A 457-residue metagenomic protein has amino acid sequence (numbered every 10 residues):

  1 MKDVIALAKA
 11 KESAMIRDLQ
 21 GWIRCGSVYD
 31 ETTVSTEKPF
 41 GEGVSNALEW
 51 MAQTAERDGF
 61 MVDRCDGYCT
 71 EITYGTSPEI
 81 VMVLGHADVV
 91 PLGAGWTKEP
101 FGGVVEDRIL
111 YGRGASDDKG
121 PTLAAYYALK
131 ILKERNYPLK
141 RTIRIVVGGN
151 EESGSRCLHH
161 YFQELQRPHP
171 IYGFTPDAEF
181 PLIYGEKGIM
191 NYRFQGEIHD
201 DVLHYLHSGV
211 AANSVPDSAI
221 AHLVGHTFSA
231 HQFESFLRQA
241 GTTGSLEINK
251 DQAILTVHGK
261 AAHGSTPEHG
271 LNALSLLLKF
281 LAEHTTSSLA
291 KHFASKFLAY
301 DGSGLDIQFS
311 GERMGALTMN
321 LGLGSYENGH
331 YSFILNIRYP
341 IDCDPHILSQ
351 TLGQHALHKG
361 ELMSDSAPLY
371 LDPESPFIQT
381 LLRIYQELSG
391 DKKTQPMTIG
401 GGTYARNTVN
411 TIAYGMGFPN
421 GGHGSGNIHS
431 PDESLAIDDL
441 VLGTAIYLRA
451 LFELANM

Functional and structural regions predicted by a protein language model:
M1-R113, Y137-L139: Acidic/His- and Gly-rich active-site-bordering loop/insert found across diverse amide/peptide-bond hydrolases
Q53, S265-N328, I334, R338-I347 (+1 more regions): An extended, acidic, His-containing surface patch that forms the Zn2+-binding/catalytic region of metallohydrolases
I80-V147, S153-G154, Q166-P168, G426-D439: Active-site metal-coordination/substrate-binding segment of hydrolases, especially metallo-dependent peptidases
A87-V89, I143-G154, P176-P181, V210 (+2 more regions): Acidic, glycine-rich active-site loops and adjacent beta-strand->loop/helix elements that engage anionic groups
D88, L237-S245, H284-T285, Q354-K359 (+1 more regions): A common structural junction motif
T122-L132, Y161, L223, L277-L281 (+2 more regions): Buried hydrophobic packing segments
H159-P340: Midchain, well-structured core segments that form catalytic/ion-binding scaffolds
